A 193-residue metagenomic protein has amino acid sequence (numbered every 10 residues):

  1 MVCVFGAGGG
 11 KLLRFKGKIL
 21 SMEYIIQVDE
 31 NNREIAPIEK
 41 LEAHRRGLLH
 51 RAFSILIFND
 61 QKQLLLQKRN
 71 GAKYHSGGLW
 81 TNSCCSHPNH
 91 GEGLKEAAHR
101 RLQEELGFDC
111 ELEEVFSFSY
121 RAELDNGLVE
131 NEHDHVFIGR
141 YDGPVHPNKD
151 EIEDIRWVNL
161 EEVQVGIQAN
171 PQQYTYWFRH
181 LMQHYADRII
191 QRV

Functional and structural regions predicted by a protein language model:
K11-S21: Short, Lys/Arg-enriched N-terminal segments with co-localized hydrophobic residues within the first ~10-30 amino acids
S21-S54, D60: Acidic, metal-coordinating catalytic segment for phosphate/diphosphate chemistry, firing primarily on the Nudix
L41, G78, H90, F116-R121 (+1 more regions): Nudix hydrolase/Nudix homology domain
E42-F53, Q63-R100: Conserved Nudix-box catalytic region and its N-terminal flanking loop in Nudix hydrolases and closely related
F108-S117: A short coil-to-beta-strand element that immediately follows conserved catalytic motifs
